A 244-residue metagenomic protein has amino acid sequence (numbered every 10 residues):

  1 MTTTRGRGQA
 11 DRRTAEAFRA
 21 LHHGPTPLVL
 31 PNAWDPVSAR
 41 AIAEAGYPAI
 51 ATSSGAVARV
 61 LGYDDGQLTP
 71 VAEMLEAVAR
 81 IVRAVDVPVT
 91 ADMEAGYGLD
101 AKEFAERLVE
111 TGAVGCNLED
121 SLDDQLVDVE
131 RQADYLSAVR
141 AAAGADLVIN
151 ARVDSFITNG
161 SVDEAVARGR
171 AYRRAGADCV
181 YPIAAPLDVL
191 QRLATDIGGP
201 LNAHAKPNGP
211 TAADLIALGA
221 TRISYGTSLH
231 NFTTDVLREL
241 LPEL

Functional and structural regions predicted by a protein language model:
M1-N32, P36-A45, Y135-A142, L147 (+1 more regions): N-terminal amphipathic alpha-helix/helix-capping segment at the start of soluble metabolic enzymes
T2, G199-L244: C-terminal alpha-helical cap/extension of soluble enzyme domains
R13-E16, Y63-A91, T111, L126-A151 (+1 more regions): Alpha-helix-loop-beta-strand connector modules within alpha/beta enzyme cores
L28-L30, P48-A49, P88-T90, V114-N117 (+5 more regions): Structural preference for beta-strand elements that scaffold enzyme active sites
L30, W34, C116-E119, V162 (+3 more regions): Catalytic beta/alpha-barrel core
D35, I42, I81, D92 (+5 more regions): Conserved, mostly hydrophobic/aromatic
S38-A41, A91, G96-L108, P207-A220: Catalytic cores of alpha/beta
A49-E73, A95, L99, C116-Q132 (+2 more regions): Glycine-rich, proline-tolerant flexible connector loops at the mouths of alpha/beta enzymes
